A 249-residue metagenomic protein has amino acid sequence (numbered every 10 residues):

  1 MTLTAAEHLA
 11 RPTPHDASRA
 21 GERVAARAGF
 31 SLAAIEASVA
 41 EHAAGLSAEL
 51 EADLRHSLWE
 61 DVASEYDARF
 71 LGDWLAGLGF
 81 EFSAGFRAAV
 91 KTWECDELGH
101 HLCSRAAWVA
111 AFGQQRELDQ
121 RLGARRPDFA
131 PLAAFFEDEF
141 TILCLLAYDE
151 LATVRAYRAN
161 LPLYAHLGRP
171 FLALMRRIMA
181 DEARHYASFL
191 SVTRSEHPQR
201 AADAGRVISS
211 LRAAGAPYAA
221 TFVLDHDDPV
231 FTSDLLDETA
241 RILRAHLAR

Functional and structural regions predicted by a protein language model:
M1-R249: Non-heme di-metal
